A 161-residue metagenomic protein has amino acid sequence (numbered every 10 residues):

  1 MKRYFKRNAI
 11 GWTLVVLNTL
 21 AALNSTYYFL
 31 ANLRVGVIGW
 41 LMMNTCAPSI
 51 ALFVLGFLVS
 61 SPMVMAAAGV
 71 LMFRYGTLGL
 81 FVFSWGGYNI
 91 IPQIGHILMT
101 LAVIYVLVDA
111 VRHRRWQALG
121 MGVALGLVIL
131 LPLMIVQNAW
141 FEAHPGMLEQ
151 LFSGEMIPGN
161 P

Functional and structural regions predicted by a protein language model:
M1-K6: Short, Lys/Arg-rich, polar N-terminal cytosolic tail immediately upstream of the first transmembrane signal-anchor
N8-N24, A67-Y75: Alpha-helical transmembrane segments
T26-M43, L58-P62, G79-G95, W140-P145: Membrane-helix interface and helix-disruption motif detector
V37-A51, N89-A102, S153-G159: Alpha-helical transmembrane segments of polytopic membrane proteins
A47-A67, A102-L107: Canonical alpha-helical transmembrane segments
M65-G76, L119-I129: Central hydrophobic cores of alpha-helical transmembrane segments in multi-pass integral membrane proteins
F81-G95, A102-A124: Membrane-helix boundary connector in multi-pass membrane proteins
W116-P161: C-terminal membrane-adjacent module
